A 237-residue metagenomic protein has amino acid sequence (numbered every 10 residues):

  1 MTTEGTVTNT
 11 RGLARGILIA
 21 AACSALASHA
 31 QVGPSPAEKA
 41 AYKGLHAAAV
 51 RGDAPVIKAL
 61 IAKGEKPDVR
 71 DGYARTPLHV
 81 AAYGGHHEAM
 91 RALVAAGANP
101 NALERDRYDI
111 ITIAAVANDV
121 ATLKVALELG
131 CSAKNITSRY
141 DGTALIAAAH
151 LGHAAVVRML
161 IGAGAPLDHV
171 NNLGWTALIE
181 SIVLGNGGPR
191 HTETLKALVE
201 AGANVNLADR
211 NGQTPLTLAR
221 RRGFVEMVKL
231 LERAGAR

Functional and structural regions predicted by a protein language model:
G16-A25: Bacterial N-terminal signal peptides
H29-G44, A163, R190, A201 (+3 more regions): Ankyrin-repeat-protein effector appendages
H29-K63, G72-R75, A95, T112 (+2 more regions): Intrinsically disordered, low-complexity regulatory segments in ankyrin-centric signaling systems
E38, D71, E104, T137-S138 (+2 more regions): Ankyrin repeat boundary/linker residues
A41, A74, R107, Y140-D141 (+2 more regions): Start-of-repeat signature of ankyrin repeats
A47-G52, V80-H86, I113-D119, A147-H153 (+2 more regions): Ankyrin repeat A-helix N-terminal signature
D53-I61, H86-V94, D119-E128, H153-I161 (+2 more regions): Ankyrin repeat structural motif
P67, P100, A133-K134, L167 (+1 more regions): Ankyrin-repeat inter-repeat connecting loop/turn
